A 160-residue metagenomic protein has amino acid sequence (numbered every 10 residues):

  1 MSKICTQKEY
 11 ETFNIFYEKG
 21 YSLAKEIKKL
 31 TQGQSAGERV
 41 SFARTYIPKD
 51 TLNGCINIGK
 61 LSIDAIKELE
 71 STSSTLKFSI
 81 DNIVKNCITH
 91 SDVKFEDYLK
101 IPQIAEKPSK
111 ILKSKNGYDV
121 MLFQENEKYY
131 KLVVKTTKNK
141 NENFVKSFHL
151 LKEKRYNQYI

Functional and structural regions predicted by a protein language model:
M1-I160: Ribonuclease/tRNase effector modules and their secretory precursors
